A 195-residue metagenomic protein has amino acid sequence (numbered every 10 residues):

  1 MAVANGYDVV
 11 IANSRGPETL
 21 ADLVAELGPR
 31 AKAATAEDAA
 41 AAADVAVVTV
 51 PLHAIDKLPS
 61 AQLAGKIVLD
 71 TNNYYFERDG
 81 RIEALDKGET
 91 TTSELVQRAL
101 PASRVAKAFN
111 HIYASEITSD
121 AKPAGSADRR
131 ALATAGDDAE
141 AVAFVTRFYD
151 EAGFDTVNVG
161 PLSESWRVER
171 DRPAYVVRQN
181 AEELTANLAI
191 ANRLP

Functional and structural regions predicted by a protein language model:
M1, N5, A99, F148: Rossmann-fold NAD(P)-dependent oxidoreductase module
M1-E26: NAD(P)+-binding Rossmann beta1-loop-alpha1 motif at the extreme N-terminus of oxidoreductases
G28-G80: Rossmann-like NAD(P)-binding element
A33, R104-A108, V157-P161: General beta-strand structural signal in soluble alpha/beta enzymes
S60-G65, A99-L100, A124-S126: Short, conserved loop/helix-junction motifs that constitute active-site signature segments in enzyme catalytic cores
N72-P123: Rossmann-fold NAD(P)-binding glycine/threonine-rich loop
A127-P195: Active-site-lining helix/loop region of Rossmann-like oxidoreductase modules
